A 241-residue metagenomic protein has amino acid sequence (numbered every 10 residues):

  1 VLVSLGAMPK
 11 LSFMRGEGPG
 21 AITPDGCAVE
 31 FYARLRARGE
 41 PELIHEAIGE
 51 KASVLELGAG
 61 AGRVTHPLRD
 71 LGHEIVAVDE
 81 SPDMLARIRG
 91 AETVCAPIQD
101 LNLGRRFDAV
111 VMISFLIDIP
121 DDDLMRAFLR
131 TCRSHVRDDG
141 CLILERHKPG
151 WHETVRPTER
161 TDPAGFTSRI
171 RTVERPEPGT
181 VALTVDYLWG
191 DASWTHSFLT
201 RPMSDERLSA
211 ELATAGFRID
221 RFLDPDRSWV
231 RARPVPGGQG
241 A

Functional and structural regions predicted by a protein language model:
L2-A52: Conserved class I S-adenosyl-L-methionine
K51-G60: Conserved class I S-adenosyl-L-methionine
A61-D100: Class I SAM-dependent methyltransferase SAM/SAH-binding core
N102-V110: A short acidic, Gly/Pro-enriched loop at the edge of an enzyme's catalytic core that lines a small-molecule cofactor
M112-F115: A short beta-strand submotif of the Rossmann-like class I SAM-dependent methyltransferase core that lines
R126-D138: A short glycine-rich, Lys/Arg-flanked "PGG" loop and its adjoining helix->strand segment in the class I
I143-R207: SAM-dependent methyltransferase
R207, E211-A241: C-terminal lobe and adjacent flexible extensions of AdoMet/dcAdoMet transferase-like proteins
